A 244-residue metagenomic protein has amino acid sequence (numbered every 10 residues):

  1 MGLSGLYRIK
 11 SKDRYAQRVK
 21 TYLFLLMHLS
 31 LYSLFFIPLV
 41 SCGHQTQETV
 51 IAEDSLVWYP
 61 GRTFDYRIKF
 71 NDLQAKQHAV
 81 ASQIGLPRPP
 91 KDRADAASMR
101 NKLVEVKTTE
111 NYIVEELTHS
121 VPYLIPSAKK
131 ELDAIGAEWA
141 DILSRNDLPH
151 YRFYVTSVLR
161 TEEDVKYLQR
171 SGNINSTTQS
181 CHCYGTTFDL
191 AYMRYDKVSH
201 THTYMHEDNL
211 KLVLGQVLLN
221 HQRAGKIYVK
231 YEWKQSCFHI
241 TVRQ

Functional and structural regions predicted by a protein language model:
G2-I51: Bacterial Sec-dependent N-terminal signal peptides
G43-S144, T241-Q244: Extracytoplasmic cell-surface/polysaccharide-interacting catalytic and binding patches
E116, S120-E131, R160, Q179-H182 (+1 more regions): Extracytoplasmic/periplasmic, Sec-exported soluble proteins
L124, A128-E131, I135, P149 (+2 more regions): Stable alpha-helical elements in mature extracytoplasmic
E131-R145, S171, N175, Q216-A224: Structured segments of extracytoplasmic/periplasmic soluble domains in secreted or envelope-associated proteins
L148-V165: Acidic helix-start/capping segments at beta-turn-to-alpha-helix junctions
E162-T178: Charged, often glycine-rich, active-site loop that binds/positions anionic groups
T178-Q244: Catalytic cores and adjacent binding grooves of peptidoglycan-active enzymes
